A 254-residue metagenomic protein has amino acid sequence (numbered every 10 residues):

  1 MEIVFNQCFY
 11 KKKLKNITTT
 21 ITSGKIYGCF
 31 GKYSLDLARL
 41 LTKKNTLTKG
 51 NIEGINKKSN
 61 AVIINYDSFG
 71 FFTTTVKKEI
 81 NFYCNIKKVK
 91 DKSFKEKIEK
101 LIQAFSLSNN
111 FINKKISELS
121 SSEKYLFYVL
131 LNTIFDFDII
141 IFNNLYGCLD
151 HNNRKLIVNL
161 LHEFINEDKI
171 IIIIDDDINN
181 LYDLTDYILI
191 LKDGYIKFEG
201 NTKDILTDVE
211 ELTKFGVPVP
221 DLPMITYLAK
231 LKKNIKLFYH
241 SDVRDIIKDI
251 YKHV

Functional and structural regions predicted by a protein language model:
D67, T73-K87: Q-loop/switch helix immediately C-terminal to the Walker
L101-S117: Conserved ABC nucleotide-binding domain
N143, L149-D150: ABC-family nucleotide-binding domains
D175-D176: H-loop/switch region of ABC-family ATPase nucleotide-binding domains
L181-D183: A short, surface-exposed alpha-helical micro-motif characterized by mixed small hydrophobic and charged/polar residues
D193-G194: Conserved ABC ATPase "signature" C-loop
E199-G200: ABC ATPase "signature
L212-V254: ABC ATPase nucleotide-binding domains
